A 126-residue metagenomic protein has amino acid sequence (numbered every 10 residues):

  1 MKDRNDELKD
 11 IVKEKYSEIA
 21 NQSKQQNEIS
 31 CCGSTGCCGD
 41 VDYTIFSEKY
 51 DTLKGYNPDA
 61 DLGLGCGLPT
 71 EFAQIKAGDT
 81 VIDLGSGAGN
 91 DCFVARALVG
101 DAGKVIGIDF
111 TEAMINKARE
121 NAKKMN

Functional and structural regions predicted by a protein language model:
M1-V41: N-terminal auxiliary segments of SAM/dcSAM-dependent transferases
N5, L62, T111: Charged, low-complexity surface patches
V12-N21, S47-T52, G63, G100 (+1 more regions): A broadly tuned "polar low-complexity/structure-edge" signature
C32-C38, L62-L64, A102: Feature targets compositionally biased, intrinsically disordered low-complexity regions with long contiguous runs
D40-T80, N90-L98: Conserved alpha-helix/loop element of class I SAM-dependent methyltransferases that forms part of the SAM/SAH-binding
D59, A77-N126: Class I SAM-dependent methyltransferase SAM/SAH-binding core
